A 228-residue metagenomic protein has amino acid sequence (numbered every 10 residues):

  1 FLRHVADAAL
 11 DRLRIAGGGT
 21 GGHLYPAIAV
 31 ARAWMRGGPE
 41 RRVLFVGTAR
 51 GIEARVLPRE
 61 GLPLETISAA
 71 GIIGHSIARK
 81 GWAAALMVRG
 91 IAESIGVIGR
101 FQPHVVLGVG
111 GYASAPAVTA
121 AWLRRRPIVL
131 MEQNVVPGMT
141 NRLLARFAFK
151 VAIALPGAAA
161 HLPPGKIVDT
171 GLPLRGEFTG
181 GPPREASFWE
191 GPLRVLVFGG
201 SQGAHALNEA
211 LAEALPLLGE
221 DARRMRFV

Functional and structural regions predicted by a protein language model:
R12, E40-L44, P63, P127 (+3 more regions): Residues at the starts of beta-strands that form the adenosine-phosphate
R12-G18, E40-L86: Conserved nucleotide-sugar phosphate-binding/catalytic loop shared by glycosyltransferases and other
H23-M35: Short amphipathic alpha-helix
G38, V97-Q102, W189-E190: Glycine-rich phosphate-binding loop signature in dinucleotide/nucleotide-binding domains
R41, W122-P182: Active-site-proximal region of nucleotide-activated glycan assembly enzymes, centered on histidine/acidic-rich loops
G51, V56-E60, P183, S187-V228: Donor-nucleotide binding loops and adjacent catalytic segments primarily of GT-B fold Leloir glycosyltransferases
G74-V105: An amphipathic, basic-hydrophobic alpha-helix
E93-V106, S114-V129, R142-F147: Glycosyltransferases and closely related glycan-assembly transferases that use nucleotide-activated donors
